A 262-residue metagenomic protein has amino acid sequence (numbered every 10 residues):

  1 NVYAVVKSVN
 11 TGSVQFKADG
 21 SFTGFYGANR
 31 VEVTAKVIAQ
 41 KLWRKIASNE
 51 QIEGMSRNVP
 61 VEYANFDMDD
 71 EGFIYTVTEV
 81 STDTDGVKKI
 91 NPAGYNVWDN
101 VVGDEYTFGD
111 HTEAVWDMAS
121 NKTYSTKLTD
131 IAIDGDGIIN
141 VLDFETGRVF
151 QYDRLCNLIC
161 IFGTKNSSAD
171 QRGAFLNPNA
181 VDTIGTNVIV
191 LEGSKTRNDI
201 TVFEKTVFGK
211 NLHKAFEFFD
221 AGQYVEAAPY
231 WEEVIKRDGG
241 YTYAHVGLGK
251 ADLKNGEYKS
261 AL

Functional and structural regions predicted by a protein language model:
N1-D252, Y258: Eukaryotic scaffold repeat domains enriched in small/polar residues
